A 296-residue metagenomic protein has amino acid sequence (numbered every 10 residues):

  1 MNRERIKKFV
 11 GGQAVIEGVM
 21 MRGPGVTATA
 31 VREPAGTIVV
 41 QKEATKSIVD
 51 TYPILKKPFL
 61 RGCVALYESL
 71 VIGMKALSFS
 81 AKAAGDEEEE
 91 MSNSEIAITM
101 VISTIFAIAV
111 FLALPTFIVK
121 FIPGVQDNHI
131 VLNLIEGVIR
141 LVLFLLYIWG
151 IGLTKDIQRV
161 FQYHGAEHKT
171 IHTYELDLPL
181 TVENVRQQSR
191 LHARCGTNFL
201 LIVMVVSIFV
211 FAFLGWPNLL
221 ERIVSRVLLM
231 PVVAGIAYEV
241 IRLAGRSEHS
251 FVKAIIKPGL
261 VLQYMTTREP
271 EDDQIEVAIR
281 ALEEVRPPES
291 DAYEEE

Functional and structural regions predicted by a protein language model:
M1-S78: Divalent-cation
N2-G11, V15-M21, G25, A35 (+3 more regions): Polar-ligand-bearing catalytic/cofactor-coordination segments of membrane-embedded or membrane-tethered inner-membrane
P53, L66, G73-S94, K120 (+6 more regions): Multi-pass alpha-helical transmembrane bundle typical of ion/small-solute transporters and intramembrane aspartyl
P58-A81, R246-M265: A transmembrane-helix-recognition feature enriched in membrane-embedded lipid enzymes and envelope glyco-/phospholipid
K75-A83, S103-D127, V203-S225, A234 (+1 more regions): Juxtamembrane "helix exit" motif at the C-terminal ends of alpha-helical transmembrane segments in multi-pass membrane
A84-E89, I118-I135, L214-V224, L243-K253 (+1 more regions): Membrane interface segments of multi-pass transport proteins and intramembrane proteases
E95-F111, H192-V203: Select subsegments of transmembrane alpha-helices in polytopic membrane proteins, especially boundary-proximal
N133-F144, I223-A237: Small-residue-enriched core segments of transmembrane alpha-helices in multipass membrane transport and channel
